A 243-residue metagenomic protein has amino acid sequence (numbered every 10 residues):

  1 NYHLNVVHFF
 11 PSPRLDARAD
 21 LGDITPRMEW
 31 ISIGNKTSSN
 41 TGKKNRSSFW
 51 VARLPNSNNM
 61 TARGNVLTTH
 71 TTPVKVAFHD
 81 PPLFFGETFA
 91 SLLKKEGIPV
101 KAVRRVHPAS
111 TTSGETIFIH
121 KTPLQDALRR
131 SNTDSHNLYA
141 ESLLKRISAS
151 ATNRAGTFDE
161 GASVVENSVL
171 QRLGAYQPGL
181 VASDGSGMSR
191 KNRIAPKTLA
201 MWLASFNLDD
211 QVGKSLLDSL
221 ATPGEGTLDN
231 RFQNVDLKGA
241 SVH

Functional and structural regions predicted by a protein language model:
N1-Q177: Conserved serine DD-peptidase/penicillin-binding transpeptidase domain and beta-lactam-recognizing active-site
D134, L144-H243: Small-residue-rich helix-loop
